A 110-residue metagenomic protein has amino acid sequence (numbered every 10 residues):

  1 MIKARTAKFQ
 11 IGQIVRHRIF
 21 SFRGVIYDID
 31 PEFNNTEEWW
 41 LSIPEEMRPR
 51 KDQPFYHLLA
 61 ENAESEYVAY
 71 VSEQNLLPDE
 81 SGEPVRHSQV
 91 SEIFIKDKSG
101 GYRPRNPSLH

Functional and structural regions predicted by a protein language model:
M1-A4, P44-E46, E80-S81: Intrinsically disordered, low-complexity segments enriched in polar/charged residues with Gly/Pro, especially when
M1-I14, F20-R23, D30-F33, R105-H110: Mixed-charge, Lys/Arg-rich low-complexity intrinsically disordered regions
V15-H17, M47-P49: A general structural signal for short secondary-structure junctions and capping/turn motifs
R18, Y27, E61: Structured beta-strand/turn binding interfaces of compact recognition modules in eukaryotic regulators
Y27-D28, E37: Short, glycine/acidic-enriched capping/hinge loops at junctions between secondary-structure elements
F33-S42: Short, solvent-exposed secondary-structure boundary/capping segments
R48-H110: Intrinsically disordered, low-complexity, charged/polar segments
